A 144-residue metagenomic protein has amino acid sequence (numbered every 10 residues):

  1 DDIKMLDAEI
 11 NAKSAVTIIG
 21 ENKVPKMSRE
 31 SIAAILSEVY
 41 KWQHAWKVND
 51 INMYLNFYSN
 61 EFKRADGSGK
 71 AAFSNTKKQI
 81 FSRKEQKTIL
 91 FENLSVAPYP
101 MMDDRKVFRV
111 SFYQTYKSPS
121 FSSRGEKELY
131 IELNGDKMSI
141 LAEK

Functional and structural regions predicted by a protein language model:
D2-K4, V16, F121-K144: Short beta-strand edge/turn micro-motifs at domain boundaries
D2-V48, N56: Short, low-complexity N-terminal intrinsically disordered segments enriched in polar/charged residues
V48-E61, A65: Short, well-ordered alpha-helical segments enriched in acidic and aromatic residues
N56, N93-S95, A142: Extracellular/lumenal ectodomain signal focusing on beta-strand-rich modules and carbohydrate-recognition contexts
K63, S95-A97, Y130-E132: Generic structural detector for well-ordered beta-strands
D66-F73: Mid-length scaffold segments of soluble, non-membrane domains
K78-S123: Surface-exposed, charged secondary-structure patches
